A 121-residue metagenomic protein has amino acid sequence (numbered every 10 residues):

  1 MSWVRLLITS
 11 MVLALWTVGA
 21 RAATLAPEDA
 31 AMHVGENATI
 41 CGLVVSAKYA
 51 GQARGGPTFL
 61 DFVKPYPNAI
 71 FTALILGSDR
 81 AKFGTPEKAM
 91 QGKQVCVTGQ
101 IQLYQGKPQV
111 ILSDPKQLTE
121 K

Functional and structural regions predicted by a protein language model:
M1-L6: Positively charged n-region of N-terminal signal peptides that target proteins for export
L7-W16: Bacterial N-terminal signal peptides
G19-K121: OB-fold and OB-like single-stranded nucleic-acid-recognition modules and their adjacent interaction interfaces
